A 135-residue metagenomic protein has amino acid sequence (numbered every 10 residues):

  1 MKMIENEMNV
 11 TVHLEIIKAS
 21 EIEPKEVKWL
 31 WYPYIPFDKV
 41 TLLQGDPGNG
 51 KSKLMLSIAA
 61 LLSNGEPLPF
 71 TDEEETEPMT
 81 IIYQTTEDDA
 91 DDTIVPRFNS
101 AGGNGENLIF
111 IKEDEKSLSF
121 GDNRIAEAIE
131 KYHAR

Functional and structural regions predicted by a protein language model:
M3-L30: N-terminal pre-Walker A segment at the start of P-loop NTPase domains
V10, E26, P47, E75-R135: Conserved inter-motif catalytic segment of the P-loop NTP-binding fold
P36: Residues immediately N-terminal to the Walker A/P-loop in ABC ATPase nucleotide-binding domains
V40: Walker A (P-loop) ATP-phosphate-binding motif of ABC ATPase nucleotide-binding domains
Q44: Residues at the beta-strand->loop junction immediately N-terminal to the Walker
G50: Conserved glycine(s) of the Walker
L54, I58: Hydrophobic positions on the alpha1 helix immediately C-terminal to the Walker A/P-loop
L61-M79: Post-Walker A helix-loop "phosphate-sensing" segment adjacent to the P-loop in P-loop NTPases
